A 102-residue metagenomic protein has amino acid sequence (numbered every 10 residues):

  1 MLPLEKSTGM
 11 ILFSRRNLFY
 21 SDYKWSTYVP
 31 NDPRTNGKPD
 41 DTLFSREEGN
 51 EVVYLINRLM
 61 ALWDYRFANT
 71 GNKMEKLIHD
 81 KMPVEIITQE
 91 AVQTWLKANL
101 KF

Functional and structural regions predicted by a protein language model:
M1-E51, K81-I86: Short acidic-hydrophobic catalytic motif
V52-M60, G71-I78: A short amphipathic alpha-helical interaction element
K73-V84, K97: Amphipathic alpha-helical segments that form the core helices of the histone-fold
E85-F102: Long, compositionally biased
